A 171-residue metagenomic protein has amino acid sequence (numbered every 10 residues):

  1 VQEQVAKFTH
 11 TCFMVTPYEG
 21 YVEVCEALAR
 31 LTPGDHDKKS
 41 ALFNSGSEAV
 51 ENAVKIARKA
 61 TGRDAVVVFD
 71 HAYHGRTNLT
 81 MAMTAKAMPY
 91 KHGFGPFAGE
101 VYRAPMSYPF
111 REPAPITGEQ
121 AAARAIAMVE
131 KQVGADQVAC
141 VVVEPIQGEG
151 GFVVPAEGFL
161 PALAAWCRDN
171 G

Functional and structural regions predicted by a protein language model:
V1-V67: Glycine-rich loop-to-alpha-helix module at the N-terminal edge of alpha/beta enzyme cores
P17-Y21, C25, G46, V50 (+4 more regions): Generic structural signal for well-ordered, non-membrane alpha-helical segments in soluble metabolic enzymes
D35-K38, T61-A65, F97-E100, D136-V138 (+2 more regions): Short coil/turn connectors at secondary-structure junctions
S45, F69-H71, M106: Cofactor-binding loop segments of dinucleotide-utilizing enzymes, especially the Rossmann-like FAD- and NAD(P)+-binding
R58-G62, A82-K91, G158-A162: A glycine- and small-aliphatic-rich helix-loop capping segment at beta-alpha/alpha-beta transitions that lines
K59-G75, T80-M81: Conserved PLP-anchoring active-site segment centered on the Schiff-base-forming lysine
Y73-I146, V154: PLP-dependent aminotransferase-class I/II
A135, V153-G171: Catalytic PLP-binding core of fold-type I/II PLP enzymes
